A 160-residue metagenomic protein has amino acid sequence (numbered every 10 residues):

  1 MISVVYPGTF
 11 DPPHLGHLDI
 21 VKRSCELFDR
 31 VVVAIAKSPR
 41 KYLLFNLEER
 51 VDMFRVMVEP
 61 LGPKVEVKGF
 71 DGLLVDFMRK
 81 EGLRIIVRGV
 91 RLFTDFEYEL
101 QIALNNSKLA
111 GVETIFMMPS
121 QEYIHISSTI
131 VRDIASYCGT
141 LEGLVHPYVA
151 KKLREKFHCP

Functional and structural regions predicted by a protein language model:
M1-P160: Nucleotidyltransferase catalytic core that binds NTPs
